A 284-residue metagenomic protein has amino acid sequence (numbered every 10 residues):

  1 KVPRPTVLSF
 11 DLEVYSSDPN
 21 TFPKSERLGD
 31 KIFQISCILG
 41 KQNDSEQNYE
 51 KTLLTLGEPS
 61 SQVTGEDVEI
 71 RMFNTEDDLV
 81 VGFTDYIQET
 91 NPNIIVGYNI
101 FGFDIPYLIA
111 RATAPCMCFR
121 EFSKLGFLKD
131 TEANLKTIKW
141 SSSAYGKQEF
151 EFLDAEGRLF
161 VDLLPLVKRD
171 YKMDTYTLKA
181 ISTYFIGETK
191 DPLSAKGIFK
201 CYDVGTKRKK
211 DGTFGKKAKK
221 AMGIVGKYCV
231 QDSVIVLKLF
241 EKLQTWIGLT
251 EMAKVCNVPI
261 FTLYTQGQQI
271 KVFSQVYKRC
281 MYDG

Functional and structural regions predicted by a protein language model:
K1-D18, F127-G146, E151-L153, Y277-K278 (+1 more regions): Extended, Lys/Arg-enriched charged tracts that mediate electrostatic binding to polyanionic substrates
K1-I94, P115: Conserved RNase H-like, two-metal-ion catalytic cores of nucleic-acid enzymes
L12-S16, L39-K41, F101, P165-V167 (+1 more regions): Short, flexible loop/turn elements at secondary-structure junctions
P23-G29, D104-C118, G126, A253-V255 (+1 more regions): Short secondary-structure boundary/capping segments
Q47-L54, S61-I70, N74, N91 (+2 more regions): Active-site-proximal helix-loop-helix substrate-binding element of RNase H-like nuclease domains
P92-I100, M252-A253: Short glycine-rich phosphate-binding loop at a beta-alpha junction
F199-G284: Common nucleic-acid-contacting/processivity interface regions adjacent to the catalytic cores of nucleic-acid enzymes
